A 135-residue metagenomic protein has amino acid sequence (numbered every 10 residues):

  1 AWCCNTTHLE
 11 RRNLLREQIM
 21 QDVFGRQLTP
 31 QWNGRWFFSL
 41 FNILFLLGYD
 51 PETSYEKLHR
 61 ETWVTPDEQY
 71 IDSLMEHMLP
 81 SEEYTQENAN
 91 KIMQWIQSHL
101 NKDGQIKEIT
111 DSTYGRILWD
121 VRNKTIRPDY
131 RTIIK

Functional and structural regions predicted by a protein language model:
W2-Q31: Conserved class I S-adenosyl-L-methionine
C3, W36-F37, I117: P-loop NTPase catalytic cores that bind/hydrolyze ATP
N5, N13, N33, N42 (+3 more regions): Detector for Asparagine
G25-F37, P80-E82: Acceptor-substrate binding/catalytic loop of class I
Q31-S54: Short alpha-helix
L47-K135: Conserved Class I S-adenosyl-L-methionine
